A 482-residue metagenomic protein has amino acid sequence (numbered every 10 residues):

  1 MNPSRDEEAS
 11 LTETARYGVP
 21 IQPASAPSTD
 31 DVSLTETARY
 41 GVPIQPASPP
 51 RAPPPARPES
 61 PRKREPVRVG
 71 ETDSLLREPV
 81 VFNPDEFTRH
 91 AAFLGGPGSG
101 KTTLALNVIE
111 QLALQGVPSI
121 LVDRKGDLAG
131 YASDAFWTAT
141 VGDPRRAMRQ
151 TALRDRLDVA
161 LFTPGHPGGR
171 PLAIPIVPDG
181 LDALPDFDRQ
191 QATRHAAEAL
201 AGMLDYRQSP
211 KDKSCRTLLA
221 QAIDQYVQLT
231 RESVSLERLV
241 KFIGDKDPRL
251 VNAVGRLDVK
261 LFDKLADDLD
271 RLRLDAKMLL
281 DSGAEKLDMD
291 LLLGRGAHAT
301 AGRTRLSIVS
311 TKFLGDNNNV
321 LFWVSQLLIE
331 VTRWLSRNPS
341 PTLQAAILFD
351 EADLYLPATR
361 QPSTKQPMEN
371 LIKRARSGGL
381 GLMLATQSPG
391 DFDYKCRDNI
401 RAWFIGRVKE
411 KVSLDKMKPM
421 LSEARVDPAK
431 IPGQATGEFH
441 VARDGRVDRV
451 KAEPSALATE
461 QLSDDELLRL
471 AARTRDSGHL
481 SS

Functional and structural regions predicted by a protein language model:
M1-G96, T103-Q111, Q115-I120, K125-Q150 (+3 more regions): Basic- and hydrophobic-enriched, low-structure N-terminal and domain-boundary segments that flank ATP-binding catalytic
P3-E8, A24, S28-V32, A47-R68 (+5 more regions): Conserved P-loop NTPase motor module
A91-A92, S307, M383: Conserved beta-strand position immediately N-terminal to the Walker
P97, P389: The conserved Walker
L104, E110-P118, G126-Y131, F136-K373 (+3 more regions): P-loop NTPase motor domains
R124, D350, L380, Q387-S388 (+1 more regions): Conserved H-loop
L161, K395-R407: A short helix-turn-beta junction within AAA+ P-loop NTPase domains corresponding to the substrate/partner-engaging
A173-I174, E410-P419: Conserved AAA+ ATPase core "coupling" helix
